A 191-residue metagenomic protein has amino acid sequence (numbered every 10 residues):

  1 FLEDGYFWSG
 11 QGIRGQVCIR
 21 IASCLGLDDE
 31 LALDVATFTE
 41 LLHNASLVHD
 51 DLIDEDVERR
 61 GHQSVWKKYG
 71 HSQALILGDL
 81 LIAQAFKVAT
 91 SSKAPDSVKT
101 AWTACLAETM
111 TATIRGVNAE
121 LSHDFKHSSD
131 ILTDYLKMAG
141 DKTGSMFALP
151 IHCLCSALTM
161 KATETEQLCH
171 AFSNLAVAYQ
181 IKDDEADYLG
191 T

Functional and structural regions predicted by a protein language model:
F1-T191: Mg2+-dependent prenyl diphosphate-binding active-site environment of isoprenoid biosynthetic enzymes
